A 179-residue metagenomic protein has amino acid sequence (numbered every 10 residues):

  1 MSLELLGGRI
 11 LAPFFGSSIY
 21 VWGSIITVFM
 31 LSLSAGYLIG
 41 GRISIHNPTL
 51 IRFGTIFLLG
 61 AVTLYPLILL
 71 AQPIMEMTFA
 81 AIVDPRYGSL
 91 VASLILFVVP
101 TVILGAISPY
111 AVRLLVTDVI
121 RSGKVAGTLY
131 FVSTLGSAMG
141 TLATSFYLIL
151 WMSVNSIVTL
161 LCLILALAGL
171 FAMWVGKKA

Functional and structural regions predicted by a protein language model:
M1-A179: Alpha-helical transmembrane segments of multi-pass membrane proteins
